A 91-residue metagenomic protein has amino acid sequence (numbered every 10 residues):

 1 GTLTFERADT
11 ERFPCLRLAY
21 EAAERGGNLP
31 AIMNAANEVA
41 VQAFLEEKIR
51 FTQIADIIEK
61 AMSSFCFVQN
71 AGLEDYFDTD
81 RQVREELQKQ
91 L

Functional and structural regions predicted by a protein language model:
G1-L91: Catalytic, metal-anchored helix/loop core of enzyme active sites in primary metabolism
